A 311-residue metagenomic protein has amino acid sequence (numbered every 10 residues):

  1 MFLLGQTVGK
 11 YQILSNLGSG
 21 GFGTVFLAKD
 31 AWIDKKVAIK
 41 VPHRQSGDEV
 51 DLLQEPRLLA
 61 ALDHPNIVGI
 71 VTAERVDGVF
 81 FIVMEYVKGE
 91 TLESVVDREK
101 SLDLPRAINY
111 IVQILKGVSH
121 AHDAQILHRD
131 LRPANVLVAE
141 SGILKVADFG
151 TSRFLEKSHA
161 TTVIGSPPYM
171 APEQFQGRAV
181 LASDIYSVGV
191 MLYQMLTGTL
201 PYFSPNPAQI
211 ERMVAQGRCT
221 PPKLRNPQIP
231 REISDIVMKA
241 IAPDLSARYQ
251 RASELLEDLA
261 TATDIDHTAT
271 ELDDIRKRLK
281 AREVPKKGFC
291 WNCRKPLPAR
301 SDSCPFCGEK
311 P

Functional and structural regions predicted by a protein language model:
H43-A61: AlphaC helix of the eukaryotic protein kinase fold
T72-A73: A short, aromatic-enriched beta-strand patch in the conserved N-lobe beta-sheet of the protein kinase catalytic domain
D77-T91: Conserved short submotifs of the Hanks-type protein kinase catalytic core that shape the nucleotide-binding pocket
L92-L102: AlphaC helix of the protein kinase catalytic domain
Y110-I111: Activation segment signature within eukaryotic-like protein kinase domains
K116-I126: Protein kinase catalytic-loop region centered on the HRD/HxD motif
